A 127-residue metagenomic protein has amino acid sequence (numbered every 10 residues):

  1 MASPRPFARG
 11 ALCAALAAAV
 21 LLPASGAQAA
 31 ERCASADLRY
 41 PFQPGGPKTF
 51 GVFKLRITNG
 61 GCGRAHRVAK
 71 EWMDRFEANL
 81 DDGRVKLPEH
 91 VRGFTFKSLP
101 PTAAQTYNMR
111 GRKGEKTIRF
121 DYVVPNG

Functional and structural regions predicted by a protein language model:
A2-A29: Secretory targeting and sorting signals
A17-A24, P47-G51, R84-V85, F96-K97: Short, intrinsically disordered, charge-biased short linear motifs at domain edges
A29-S35: Cleaved targeting-peptide boundary
S35-P41, A78-N79: Short regulatory "switch" loops immediately downstream of catalytic or recognition motifs within protein catalytic
L38-K70: Short, surface-exposed binding/anchoring microloops in extracellular/periplasmic proteins
R56, R67-G127: Extracytosolic low-complexity repeat regions of secreted or lipid-anchored proteins
